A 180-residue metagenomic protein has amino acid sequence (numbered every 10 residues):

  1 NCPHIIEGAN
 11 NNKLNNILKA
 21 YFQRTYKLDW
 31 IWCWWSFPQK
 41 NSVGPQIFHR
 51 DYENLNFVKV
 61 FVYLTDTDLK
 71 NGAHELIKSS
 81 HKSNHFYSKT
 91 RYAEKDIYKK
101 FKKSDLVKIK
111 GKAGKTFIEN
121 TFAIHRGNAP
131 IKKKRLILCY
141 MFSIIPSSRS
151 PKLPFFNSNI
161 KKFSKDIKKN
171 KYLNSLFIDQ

Functional and structural regions predicted by a protein language model:
N1, N11-I77: Conserved double-stranded beta-helix
C2-E7, F101-L106, G127-N128: Active-site rim elements
F37-Q39, I77-N84, F142-S147: Short edge-strand/loop segments of extracellular domains
Q46-F57, S104-D105, G111, K133-K134: A short beta-loop-beta micro-motif enriched in histidine and acidic residues
I47, K59-Y63, L106-K108, T116-I118 (+2 more regions): Conserved hydrophobic/aromatic beta-strand scaffold that supports enzyme active sites
D51, Y63-T67, S79-H81, F122-I124 (+2 more regions): Histidine- and/or cysteine-centered catalytic micro-motif in compact active-site loops
L69-I124, K161: Double-stranded beta-helix
K89-R91, T116, F122-Q180: Non-heme Fe(II)/2-oxoglutarate
